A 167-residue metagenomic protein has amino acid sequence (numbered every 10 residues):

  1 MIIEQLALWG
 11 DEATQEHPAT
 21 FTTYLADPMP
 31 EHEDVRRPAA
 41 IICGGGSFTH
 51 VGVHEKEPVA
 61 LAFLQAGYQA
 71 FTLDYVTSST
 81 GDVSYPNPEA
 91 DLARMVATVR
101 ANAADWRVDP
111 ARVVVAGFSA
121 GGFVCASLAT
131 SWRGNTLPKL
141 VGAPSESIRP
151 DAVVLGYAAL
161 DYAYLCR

Functional and structural regions predicted by a protein language model:
M1-V35: N-terminal cap/lid segment of alpha/beta-hydrolase-fold proteins
D34, V53-F71: Short amphipathic alpha-helix adjacent to the substrate-entry channel of hydrolases
R36-G45: Short beta-strand element of the alpha/beta-hydrolase
A39, L64-D74, V114: A fold-wide structural signal in alpha/beta-hydrolase
G46, Q69, D74-S78, A159: Short beta-to-alpha linker loops that shape the active-site pocket of alpha/beta-hydrolase fold enzymes
V51-V53, L73-P110: Catalytic nucleophile-loop/oxyanion-hole region of alpha/beta-hydrolase and closely related hydrolase-like folds
E57-A60, P88, S131-G134: Glycine-rich, phosphate-binding/catalytic loops in enzymes
R94-R167: Primarily recognizes the serine-hydrolase "nucleophile elbow" in alpha/beta-hydrolase and SGNH/GDSL folds
